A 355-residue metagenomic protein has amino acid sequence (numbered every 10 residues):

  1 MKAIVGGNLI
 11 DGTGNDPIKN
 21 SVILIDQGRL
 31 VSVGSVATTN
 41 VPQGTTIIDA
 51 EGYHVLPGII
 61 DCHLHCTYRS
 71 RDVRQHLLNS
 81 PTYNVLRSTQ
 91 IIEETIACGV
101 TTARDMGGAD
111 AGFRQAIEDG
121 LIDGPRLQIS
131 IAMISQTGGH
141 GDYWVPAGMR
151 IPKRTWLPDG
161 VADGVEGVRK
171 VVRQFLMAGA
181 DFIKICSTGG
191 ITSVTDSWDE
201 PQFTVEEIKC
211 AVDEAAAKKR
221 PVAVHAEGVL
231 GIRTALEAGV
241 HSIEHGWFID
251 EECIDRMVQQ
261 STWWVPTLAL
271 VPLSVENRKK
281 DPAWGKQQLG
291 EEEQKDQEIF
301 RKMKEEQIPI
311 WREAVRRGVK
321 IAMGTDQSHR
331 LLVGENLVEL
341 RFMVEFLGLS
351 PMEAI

Functional and structural regions predicted by a protein language model:
G7, I23, G28, G52 (+12 more regions): Divalent metal-coordination and catalytic microenvironments
L9, T13-L56: Histidine-rich, glycine-flanked metal-binding segment
Y53, G58-T67, L78, Q115-A216 (+1 more regions): Catalytic pocket of metal/acid-base enzymes, prominently hydrolases
Y53-D119, T137-Y143, E206, L230-G231 (+1 more regions): Metal-associated gating/positioning segment near the N- to mid-region
T67-N84, E93-I96, I131, T137-L157 (+2 more regions): Active-site gating loops and adjacent loop-to-helix segments of metal-dependent hydrolytic enzymes
N79, A217, P221, Q287-E298 (+1 more regions): His/Asp/Glu-enriched, well-ordered alpha-helical/loop segment that forms or immediately abuts the divalent-metal
L86-F113, G124-M133, A180-S193, P221 (+3 more regions): Divalent metal-dependent hydrolysis catalytic cores, especially in the metallo-beta-lactamase
G167-W264, R278-L289, F300-I321: Histidine/acidic residue-rich metal-binding segments in metalloenzymes
